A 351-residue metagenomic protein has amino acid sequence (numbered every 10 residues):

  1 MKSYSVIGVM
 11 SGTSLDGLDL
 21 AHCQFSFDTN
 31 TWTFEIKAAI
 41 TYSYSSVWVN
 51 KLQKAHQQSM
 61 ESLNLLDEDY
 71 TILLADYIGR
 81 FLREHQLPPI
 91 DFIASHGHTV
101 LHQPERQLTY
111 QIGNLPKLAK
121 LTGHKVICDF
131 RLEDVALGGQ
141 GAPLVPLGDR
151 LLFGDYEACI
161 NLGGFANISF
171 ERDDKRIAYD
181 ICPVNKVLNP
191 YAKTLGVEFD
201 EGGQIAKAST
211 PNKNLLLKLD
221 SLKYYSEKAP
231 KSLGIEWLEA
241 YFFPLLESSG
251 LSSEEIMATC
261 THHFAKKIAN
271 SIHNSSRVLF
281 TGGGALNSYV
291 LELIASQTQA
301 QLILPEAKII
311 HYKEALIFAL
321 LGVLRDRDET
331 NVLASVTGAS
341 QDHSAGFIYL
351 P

Functional and structural regions predicted by a protein language model:
K2-V6, P104-T109, P116, K120 (+1 more regions): Phosphate-binding/catalytic loop of phosphoryl-transfer enzymes
V6-Q24, A285: N-terminal beta1-alpha1 ligand-phosphate binding loop
G17-C23, F27-F34, T41-Y42, D174-A265 (+2 more regions): Conserved ATP-utilizing enzyme core subdomain
S59-L115: Short beta-strand-loop/turn "lid" adjacent to the catalytic site in phosphate-handling enzymes
L73-F81, S253-S275, R325: Phosphate/ATP-binding catalytic cores across multiple sugar-kinase/actin-like superfamilies, primarily ASKHA
L87-P89, I256, I268-S271, I294 (+2 more regions): Non-transmembrane, aqueous-exposed alpha-helical and coiled segments at domain scale
V100, S276-I294: Glycine-rich phosphate-binding loops at beta-strand->alpha-helix junctions
S296-I317: Conserved phosphate-binding/catalytic loops in two-lobed NTP-binding clefts
